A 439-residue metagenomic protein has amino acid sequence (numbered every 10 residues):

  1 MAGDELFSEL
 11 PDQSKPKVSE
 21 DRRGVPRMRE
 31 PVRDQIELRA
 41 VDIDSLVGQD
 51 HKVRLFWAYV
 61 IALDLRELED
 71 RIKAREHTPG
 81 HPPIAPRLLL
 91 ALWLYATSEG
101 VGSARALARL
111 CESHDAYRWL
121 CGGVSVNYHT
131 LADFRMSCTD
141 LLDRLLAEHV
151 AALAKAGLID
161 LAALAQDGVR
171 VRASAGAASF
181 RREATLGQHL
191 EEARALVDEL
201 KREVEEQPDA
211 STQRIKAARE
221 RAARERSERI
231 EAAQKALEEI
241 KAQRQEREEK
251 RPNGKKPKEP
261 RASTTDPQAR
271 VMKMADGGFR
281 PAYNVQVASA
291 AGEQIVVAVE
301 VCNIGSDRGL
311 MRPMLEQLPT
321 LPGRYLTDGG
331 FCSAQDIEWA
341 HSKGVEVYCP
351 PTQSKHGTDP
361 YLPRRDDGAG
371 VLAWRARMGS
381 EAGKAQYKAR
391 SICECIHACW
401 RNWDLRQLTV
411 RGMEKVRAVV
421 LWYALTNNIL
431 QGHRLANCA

Functional and structural regions predicted by a protein language model:
M1-D44, W57: Short, flexible loop/hinge motifs at secondary-structure junctions
M1-S14, G100-E112, V124-A439: Anion-binding and metal-coordination hotspots
G24-M28, R75-P79, E381-K384: A ubiquitous short alpha-helical element
V25-Q35, R118-C121, K201-E205, V371: Short, compositionally biased low-complexity segments
D42, L88-L94, T130, E148: A general alpha-helix detector
V47-L94, E99: Basic, short loop/linker segments at the boundary and entry of helix-turn-helix/winged-helix-like folds
H114-A116: Bromodomain acetyl-lysine reader domains
